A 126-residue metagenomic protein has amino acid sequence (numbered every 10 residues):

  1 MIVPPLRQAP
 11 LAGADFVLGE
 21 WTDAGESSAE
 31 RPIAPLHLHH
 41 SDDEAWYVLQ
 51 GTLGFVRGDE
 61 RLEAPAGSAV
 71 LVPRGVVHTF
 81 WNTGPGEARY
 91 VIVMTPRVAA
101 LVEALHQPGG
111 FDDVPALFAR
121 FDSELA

Functional and structural regions predicted by a protein language model:
M1-L36, D42-D43: A short glycine-rich, His/Asp/Glu-containing loop-to-beta-strand
A14-F16, T52, E60: Well-ordered beta-strand scaffold positions
E20-D23, L38-V56, V93: Short, conserved beta-strand element in jelly-roll/cupin
S41, E60, V76-V77, G86 (+1 more regions): A generic "binding-loop/recognition-motif" signal
V56, W81-T83: A generic structural motif
G58-V77: Short acidic-glycine-tyrosine-enriched beta hairpin
T83-A126: Double-stranded beta-helix
